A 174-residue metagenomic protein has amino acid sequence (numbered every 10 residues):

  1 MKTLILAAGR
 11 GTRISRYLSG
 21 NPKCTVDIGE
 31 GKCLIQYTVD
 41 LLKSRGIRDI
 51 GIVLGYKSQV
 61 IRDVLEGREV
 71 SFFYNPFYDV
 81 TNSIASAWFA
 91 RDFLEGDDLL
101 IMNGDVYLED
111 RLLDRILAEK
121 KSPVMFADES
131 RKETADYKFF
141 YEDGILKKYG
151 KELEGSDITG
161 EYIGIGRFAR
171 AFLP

Functional and structural regions predicted by a protein language model:
M1-K2, F72, R170-P174: Terminal amphipathic alpha-helical/low-complexity segments used for targeting or macromolecular assembly
M1-L54, S58: N-terminal glycine-rich phosphate-binding loop and ensuing alpha1 helix
N21, E66-R68, E142: Short, structured coil segments at secondary-structure junctions
G31, N75-D79, A127-K132: Short, acidic/turn-prone active-site loops that include or flank metal/cofactor- and phosphate-binding residues
V60, E66-D98, Y107: Short phosphate-binding loop-to-helix
M102-N103: Active-site acidic Asp-centered loop
E109-P174: Conserved core of the sugar-phosphate nucleotidyltransferase
